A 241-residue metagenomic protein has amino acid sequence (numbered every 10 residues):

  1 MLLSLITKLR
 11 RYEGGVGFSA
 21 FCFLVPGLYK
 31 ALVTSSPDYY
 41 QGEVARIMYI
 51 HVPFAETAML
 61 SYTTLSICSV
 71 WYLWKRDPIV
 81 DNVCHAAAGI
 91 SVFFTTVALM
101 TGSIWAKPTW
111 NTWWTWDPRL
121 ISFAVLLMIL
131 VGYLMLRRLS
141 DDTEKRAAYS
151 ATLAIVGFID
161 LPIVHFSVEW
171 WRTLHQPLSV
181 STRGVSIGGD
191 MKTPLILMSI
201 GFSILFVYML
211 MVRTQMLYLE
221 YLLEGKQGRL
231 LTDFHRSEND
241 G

Functional and structural regions predicted by a protein language model:
M1-G241: Polytopic transmembrane helical bundles with strong interfacial aromatic enrichment
